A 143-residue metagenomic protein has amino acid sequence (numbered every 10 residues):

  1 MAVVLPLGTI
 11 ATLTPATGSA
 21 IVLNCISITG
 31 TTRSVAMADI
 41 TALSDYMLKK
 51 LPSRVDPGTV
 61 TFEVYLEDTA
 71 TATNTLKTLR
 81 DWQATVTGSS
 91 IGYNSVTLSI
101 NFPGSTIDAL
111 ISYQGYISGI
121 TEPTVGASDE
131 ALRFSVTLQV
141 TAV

Functional and structural regions predicted by a protein language model:
M1, T59-V86: Charged, amphipathic alpha-helical segments
M1-A16, T87-N101: Short, compositionally biased strand/turn segments that nucleate or flank brief secondary-structure elements
A2-D68, Q114-R133: Solvent-exposed edge beta-strands and adjacent loop segments that serve as assembly or binding interfaces
T61-E63, S99, T137-Q139: Residues within well-ordered beta-strands of beta-sheet-rich folds
T73-Q114: Short, acidic/charged, Gly/Pro-enriched secondary-structure junctions
E130-V143: Short solvent-exposed strand/turn elements
